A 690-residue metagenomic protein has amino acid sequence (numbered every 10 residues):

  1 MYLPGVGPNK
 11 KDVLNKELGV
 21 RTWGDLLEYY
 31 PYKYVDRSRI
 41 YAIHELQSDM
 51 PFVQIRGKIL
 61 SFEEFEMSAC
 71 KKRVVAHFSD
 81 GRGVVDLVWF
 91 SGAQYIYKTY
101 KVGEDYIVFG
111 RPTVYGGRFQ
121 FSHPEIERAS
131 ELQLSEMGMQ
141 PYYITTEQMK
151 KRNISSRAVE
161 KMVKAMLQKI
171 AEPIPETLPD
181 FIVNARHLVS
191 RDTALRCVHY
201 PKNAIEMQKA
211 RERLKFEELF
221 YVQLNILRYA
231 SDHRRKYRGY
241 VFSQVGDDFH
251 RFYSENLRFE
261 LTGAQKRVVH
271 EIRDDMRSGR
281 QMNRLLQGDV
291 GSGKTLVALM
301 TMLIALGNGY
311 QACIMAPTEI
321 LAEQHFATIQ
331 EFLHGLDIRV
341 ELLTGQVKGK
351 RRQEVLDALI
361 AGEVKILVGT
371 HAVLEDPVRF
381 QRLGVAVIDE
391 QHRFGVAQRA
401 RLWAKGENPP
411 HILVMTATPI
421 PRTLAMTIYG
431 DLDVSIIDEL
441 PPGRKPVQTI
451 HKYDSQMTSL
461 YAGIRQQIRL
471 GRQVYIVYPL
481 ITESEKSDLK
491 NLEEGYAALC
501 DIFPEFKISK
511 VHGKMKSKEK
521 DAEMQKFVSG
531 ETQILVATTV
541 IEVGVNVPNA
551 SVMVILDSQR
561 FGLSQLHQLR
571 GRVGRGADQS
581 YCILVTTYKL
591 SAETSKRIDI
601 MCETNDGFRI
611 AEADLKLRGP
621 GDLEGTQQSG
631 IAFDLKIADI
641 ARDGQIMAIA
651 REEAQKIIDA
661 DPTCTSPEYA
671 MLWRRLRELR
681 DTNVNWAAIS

Functional and structural regions predicted by a protein language model:
M1-G19, G103: Helix-hairpin-helix
N9-V13, Y240-L286: Conserved pre-motif I regulatory segment
Y29-I59: OB-fold nucleic-acid-binding modules
K58, R111-P112, N225, S558 (+1 more regions): Short, surface-exposed secondary-structure boundary micro-motifs
F65-N256: Upstream accessory/linker segments immediately N-terminal to the RecA-like ATPase cores of bacterial MutS and a subset
R267-H270, Q281-D599, T663: Inter-lobe coupling/hinge segments of SF2-like helicase ATPases
E505, M524-I534, I541-P548, M553-L556 (+4 more regions): Accessory helical-bundle/CTD segments and flexible terminal tails appended to RecA-like ATPase motors
